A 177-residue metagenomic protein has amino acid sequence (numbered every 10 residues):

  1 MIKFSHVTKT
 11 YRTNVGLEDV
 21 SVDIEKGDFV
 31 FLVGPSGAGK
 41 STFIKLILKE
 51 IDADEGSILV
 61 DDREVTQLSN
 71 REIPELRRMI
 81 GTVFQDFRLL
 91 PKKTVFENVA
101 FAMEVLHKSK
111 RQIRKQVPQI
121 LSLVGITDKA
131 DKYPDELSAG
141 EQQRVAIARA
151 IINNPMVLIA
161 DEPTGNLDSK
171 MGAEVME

Functional and structural regions predicted by a protein language model:
L48: Helix-to-loop junction immediately C-terminal to a conserved catalytic motif
G56-E64: Conserved ABC transporter NBD signature motif
D86, I152-M156: A short, proline-enriched helix->beta-strand linker immediately N-terminal to the Walker B motif in ABC-type P-loop
K93-A100: Short coil-to-helix segment of the ABC ATPase nucleotide-binding domain corresponding to the Q-loop/switch region
Y133-Q143: Conserved ABC ATPase signature
I147: Hydrophobic anchor residue at the start of the ABC signature
L158-D161: Catalytic Walker B motif of ABC-type/P-loop ATPase nucleotide-binding domains
